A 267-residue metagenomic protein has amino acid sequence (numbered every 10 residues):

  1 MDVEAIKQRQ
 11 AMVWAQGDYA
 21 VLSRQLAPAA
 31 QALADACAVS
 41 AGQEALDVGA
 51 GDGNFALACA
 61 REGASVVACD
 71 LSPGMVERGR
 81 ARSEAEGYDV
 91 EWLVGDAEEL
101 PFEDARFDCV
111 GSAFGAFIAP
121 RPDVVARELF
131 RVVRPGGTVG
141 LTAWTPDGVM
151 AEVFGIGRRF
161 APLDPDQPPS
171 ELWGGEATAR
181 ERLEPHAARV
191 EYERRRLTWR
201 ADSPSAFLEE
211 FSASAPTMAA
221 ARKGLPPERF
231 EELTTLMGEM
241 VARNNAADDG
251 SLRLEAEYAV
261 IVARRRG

Functional and structural regions predicted by a protein language model:
M1-S40, N54, R78, L208 (+2 more regions): Conserved class I S-adenosyl-L-methionine
E44-E99, V124: Class I SAM-dependent methyltransferase SAM/SAH-binding core
S83, G157, V241: Conserved hydrophobic residues forming the short capping helix/wall of the S-adenosyl-L-methionine
E98-C109: A short acidic, Gly/Pro-enriched loop at the edge of an enzyme's catalytic core that lines a small-molecule cofactor
C109-P122: A short SAM/SAH-binding and catalytic strip from SAM-dependent methyltransferases
P122, L172-G267: Conserved Class I S-adenosyl-L-methionine
D123-T138: A short glycine-rich, Lys/Arg-flanked "PGG" loop and its adjoining helix->strand segment in the class I
T138-P162: Conserved class I S-adenosyl-L-methionine
